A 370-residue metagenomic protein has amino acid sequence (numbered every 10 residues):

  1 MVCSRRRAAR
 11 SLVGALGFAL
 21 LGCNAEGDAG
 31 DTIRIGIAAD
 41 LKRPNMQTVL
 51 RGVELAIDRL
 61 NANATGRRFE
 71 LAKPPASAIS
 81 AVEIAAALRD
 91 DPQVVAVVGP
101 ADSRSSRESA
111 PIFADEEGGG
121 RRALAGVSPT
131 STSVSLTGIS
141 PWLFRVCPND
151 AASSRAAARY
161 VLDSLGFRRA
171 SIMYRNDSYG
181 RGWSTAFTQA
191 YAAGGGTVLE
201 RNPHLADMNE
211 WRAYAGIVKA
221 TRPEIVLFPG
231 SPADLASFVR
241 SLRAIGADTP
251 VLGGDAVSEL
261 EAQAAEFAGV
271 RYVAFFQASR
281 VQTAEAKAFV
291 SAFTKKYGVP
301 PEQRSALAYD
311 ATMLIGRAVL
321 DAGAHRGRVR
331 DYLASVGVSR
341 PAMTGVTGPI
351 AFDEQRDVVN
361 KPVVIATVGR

Functional and structural regions predicted by a protein language model:
V2-A15, C23-R370: Extracytosolic ligand-binding ectodomains
